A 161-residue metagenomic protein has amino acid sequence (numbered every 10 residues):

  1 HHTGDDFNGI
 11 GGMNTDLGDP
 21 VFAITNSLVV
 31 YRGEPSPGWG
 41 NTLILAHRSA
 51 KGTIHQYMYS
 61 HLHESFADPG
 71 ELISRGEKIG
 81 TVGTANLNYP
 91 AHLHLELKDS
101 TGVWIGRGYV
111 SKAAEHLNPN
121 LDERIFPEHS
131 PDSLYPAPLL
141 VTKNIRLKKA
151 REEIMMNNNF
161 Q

Functional and structural regions predicted by a protein language model:
H1-D5, P37: Serine endopeptidase catalytic core focused on the charge-relay Asp
D6-F7, P136: Bulky hydrophobic/aromatic "packing anchor" residues in well-ordered structure
D16-G18, F22-F66, A91-E96: Zn2+-dependent peptidoglycan hydrolase active-site motif and core
T42-L45, S74-N88: Short hydrophobic beta/alpha edge segments that flank linear recognition/processing sites
S65-E77, E96-Q161: Acidic, glycine-rich catalytic/binding loops that coordinate metals and/or anionic ligands
V82-G102: Active-site/pore-lining binding-face segments in mid-to-C-terminal subdomains
